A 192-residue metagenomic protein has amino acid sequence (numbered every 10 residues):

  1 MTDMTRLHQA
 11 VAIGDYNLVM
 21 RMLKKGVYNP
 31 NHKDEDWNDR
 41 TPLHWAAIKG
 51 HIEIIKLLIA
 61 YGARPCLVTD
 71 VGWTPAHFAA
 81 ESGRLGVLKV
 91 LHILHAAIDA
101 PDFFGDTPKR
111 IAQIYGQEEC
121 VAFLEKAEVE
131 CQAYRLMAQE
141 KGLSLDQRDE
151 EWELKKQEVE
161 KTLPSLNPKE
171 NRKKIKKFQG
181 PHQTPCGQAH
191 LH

Functional and structural regions predicted by a protein language model:
M1-R6, Q113-H192: Ankyrin-repeat-protein effector appendages
T2, W37-N38, D70-V71, F103-F104: Ankyrin repeat start-site detector
L18, E53-I54, G86-V87, E119-C120: Conserved ankyrin/ankyrin-like repeat signature
L23-N29, K56-R64, K89-A96, E125-V129: Ankyrin repeat domain, specifically the short helix-to-loop turn at the C-terminus of the second helix of each repeat
N31-K33, C66, D99: Ankyrin-repeat junction/capping positions
